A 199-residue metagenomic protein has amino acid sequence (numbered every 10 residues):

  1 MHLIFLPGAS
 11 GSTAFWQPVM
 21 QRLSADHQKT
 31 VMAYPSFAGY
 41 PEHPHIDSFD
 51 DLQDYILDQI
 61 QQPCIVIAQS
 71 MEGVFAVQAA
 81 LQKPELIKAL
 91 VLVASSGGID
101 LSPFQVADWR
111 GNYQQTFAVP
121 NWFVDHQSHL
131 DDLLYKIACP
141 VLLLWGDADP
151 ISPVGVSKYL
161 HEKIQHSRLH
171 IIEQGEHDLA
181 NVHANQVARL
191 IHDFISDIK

Functional and structural regions predicted by a protein language model:
M1-P41: Conserved HGGG/HGGXW glycine-rich cap/lid loop of the alpha/beta-hydrolase fold
T30-I65, R189: Active-site loop/oxyanion-hole signature of alpha/beta-hydrolase fold enzymes
H45, L81, L86, L90-V119: Flexible "cap/lid" loop of the alpha/beta hydrolase fold
A68-E72, A76: Gly/Ala-rich beta-loop-alpha elbow adjacent to hydrolase catalytic centers
A118-L133: Active-site nucleophile elbow and catalytic-triad environment of alpha/beta-hydrolase enzymes
I137, L143-W145, D149: Short beta-strand/loop motif that positions the catalytic acidic residue of the alpha/beta-hydrolase fold
A148-S152, H177: Acidic catalytic loop of the alpha/beta-hydrolase fold
G175-A184: Catalytic histidine-centered segment of alpha/beta-hydrolase-like enzymes
